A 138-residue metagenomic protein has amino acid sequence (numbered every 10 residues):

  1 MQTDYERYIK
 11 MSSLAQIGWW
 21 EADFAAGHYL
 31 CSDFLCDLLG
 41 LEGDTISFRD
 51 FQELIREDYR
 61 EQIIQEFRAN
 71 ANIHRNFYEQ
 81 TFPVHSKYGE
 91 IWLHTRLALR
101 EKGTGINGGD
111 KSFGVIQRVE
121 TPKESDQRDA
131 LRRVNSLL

Functional and structural regions predicted by a protein language model:
Q2-Q52, W92-A98: PAS-family sensory domain signal
Y5, I64-R68, N135: Short amphipathic alpha-helical segments
E6, D58, Q62, A71-K111: Per-ARNT-Sim (PAS) sensory domains and their PAS-associated C-terminal
Y8-S12, A71, N135-L138: Short regulatory alpha-helical segment in sensory/regulatory domains of signaling proteins that mediates
L30-F34, Q62, A130-R133: Generic alpha-helical secondary structure signal
C36, V84, R96-L97, G114-R118 (+1 more regions): Structured N-terminal alpha/beta-domain signature that marks small ligand/cofactor-binding or signaling modules
I46-A69, S125-D126: PAS/Per-ARNT-Sim sensory domains
I106, S112-L137: Sensory coupling linkers of modular signal transduction proteins
